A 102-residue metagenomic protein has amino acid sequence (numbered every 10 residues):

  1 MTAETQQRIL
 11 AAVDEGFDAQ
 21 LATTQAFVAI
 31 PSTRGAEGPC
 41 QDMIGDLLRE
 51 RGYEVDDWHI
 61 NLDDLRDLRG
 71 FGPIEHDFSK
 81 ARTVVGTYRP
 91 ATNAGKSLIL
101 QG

Functional and structural regions predicted by a protein language model:
T2-G102: Acidic/His- and Gly-rich active-site-bordering loop/insert found across diverse amide/peptide-bond hydrolases
